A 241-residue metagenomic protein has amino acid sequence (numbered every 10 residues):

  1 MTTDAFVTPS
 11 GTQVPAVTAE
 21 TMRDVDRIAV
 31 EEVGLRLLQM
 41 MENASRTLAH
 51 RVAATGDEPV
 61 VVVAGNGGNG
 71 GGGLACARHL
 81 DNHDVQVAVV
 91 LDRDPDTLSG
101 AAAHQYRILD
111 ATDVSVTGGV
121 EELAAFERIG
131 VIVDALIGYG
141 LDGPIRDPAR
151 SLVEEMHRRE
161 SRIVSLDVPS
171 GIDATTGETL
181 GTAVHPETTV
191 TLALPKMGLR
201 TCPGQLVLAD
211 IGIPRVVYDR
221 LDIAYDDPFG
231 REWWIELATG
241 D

Functional and structural regions predicted by a protein language model:
M1-V63, G240-D241: An N-terminal, well-structured beta->alpha segment
T2-V17, V131-D241: YjeF_N-associated NAD(P)HX repair module
V17-E20, L35, Q39, N43-T47 (+7 more regions): Conserved active-site and cofactor/substrate-binding residues in soluble primary-metabolism enzymes
R27-G34, R46, H50-A54, A111-V114 (+3 more regions): Generic secondary-structure signature for well-ordered alpha-helical cores
L35-R36, E58, I129, E178 (+1 more regions): Hydrophobic alpha-helical context, especially transmembrane and signal-peptide helices
A49-L136, P144-S165: Nucleotide and nucleotide-moiety/phosphate-recognizing core
